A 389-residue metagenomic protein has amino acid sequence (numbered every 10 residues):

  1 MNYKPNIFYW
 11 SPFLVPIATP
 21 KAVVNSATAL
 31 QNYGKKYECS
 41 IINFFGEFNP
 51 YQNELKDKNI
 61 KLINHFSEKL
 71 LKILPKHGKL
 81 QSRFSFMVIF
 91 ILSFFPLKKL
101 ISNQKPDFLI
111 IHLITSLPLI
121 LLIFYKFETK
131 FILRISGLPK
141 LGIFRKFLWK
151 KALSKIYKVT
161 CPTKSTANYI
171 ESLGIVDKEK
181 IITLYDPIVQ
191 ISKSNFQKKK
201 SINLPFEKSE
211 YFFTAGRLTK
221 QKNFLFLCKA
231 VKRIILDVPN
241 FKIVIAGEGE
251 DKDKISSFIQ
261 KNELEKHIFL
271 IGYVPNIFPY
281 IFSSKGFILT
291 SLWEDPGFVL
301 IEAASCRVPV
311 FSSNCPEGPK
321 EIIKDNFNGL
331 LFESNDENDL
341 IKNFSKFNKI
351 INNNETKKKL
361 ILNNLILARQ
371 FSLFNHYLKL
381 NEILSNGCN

Functional and structural regions predicted by a protein language model:
Y9-I17, A29-M87, K180: N-terminal strand-loop element at the rim of the active site of nucleotide-sugar-dependent glycosyltransferases
I17-T28, E210-L236, I243, E250-S256 (+1 more regions): A conserved mid-protein helix/loop that constitutes part of the nucleotide-sugar donor-binding site
I89-S93, I111-L117, I135: Short His-centered aromatic/hydrophobic patch
I156-I181, I188: A short, active-site helix/loop in glycosyltransferases that binds the activated sugar's phosphate group
Y273, L292: Aromatic "clamp/platform" in nucleotide-sugar-dependent glycosyltransferases that forms part of the donor/acceptor
P309-S313: Short hydrophobic beta-strand element within catalytic cores of glycosyltransferases and related nucleotide-activated
D325-N326, L330-N338, K346-N352: Conserved acidic donor-binding segment of nucleotide-sugar-dependent glycosyltransferases
E355-Q370: A short, well-ordered alpha-helix in the C-terminal region of glycosyltransferases
